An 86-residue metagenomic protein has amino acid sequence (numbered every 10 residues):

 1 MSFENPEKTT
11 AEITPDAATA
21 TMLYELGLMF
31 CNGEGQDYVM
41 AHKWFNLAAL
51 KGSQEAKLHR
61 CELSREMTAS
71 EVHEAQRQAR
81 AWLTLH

Functional and structural regions predicted by a protein language model:
S2-T14, A20, C61-H86: Terminal, low-structured helical/coil segments at or just beyond the last alpha-helical repeat
E12-L26, F30-G33, D37, F45 (+1 more regions): Short helix-capping/linker turns of helical repeat alpha-solenoids
E25, W44, H59-C61, Q78: "A position-specific structural signal for the A-helix of alpha-solenoid helical repeats
